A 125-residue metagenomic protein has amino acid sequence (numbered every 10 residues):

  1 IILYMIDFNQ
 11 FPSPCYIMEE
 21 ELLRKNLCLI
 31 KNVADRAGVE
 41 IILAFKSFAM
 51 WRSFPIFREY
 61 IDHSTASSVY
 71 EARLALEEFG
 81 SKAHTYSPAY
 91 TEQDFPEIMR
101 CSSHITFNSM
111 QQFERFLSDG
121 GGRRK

Functional and structural regions predicted by a protein language model:
L3-M18: Generic N-terminal amphipathic, Lys/Arg-enriched alpha-helix
L3-Y4, L22, E71: Active-site anion-handling motifs in enzyme catalytic cores
L27: Short amphipathic alpha-helical/adjacent loop interface patches that line ligand and macromolecule-binding sites
V39-K125: Active-site-proximal beta-alpha core segment in soluble small-molecule metabolic enzymes
